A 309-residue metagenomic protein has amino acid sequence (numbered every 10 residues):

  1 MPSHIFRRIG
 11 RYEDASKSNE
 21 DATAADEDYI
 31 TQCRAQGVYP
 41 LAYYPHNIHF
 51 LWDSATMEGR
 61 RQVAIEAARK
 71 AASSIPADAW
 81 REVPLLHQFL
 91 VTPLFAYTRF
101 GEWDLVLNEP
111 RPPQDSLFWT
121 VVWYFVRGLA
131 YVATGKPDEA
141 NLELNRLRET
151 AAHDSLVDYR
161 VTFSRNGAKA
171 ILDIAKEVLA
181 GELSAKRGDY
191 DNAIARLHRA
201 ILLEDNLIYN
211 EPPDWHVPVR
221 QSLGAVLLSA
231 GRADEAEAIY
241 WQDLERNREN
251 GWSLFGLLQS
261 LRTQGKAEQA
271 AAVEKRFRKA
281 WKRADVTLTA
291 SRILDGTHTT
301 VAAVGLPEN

Functional and structural regions predicted by a protein language model:
M1, C33-A35, H49, E82-V83 (+7 more regions): Alpha-solenoid helical repeat scaffolds
P2, Y44, F50-S54, P93 (+5 more regions): Structural register within alpha-helical repeat arrays
A24-A25, G37-Y39, A72-R81, E109-F118 (+5 more regions): Solenoid-like repeat scaffolds
